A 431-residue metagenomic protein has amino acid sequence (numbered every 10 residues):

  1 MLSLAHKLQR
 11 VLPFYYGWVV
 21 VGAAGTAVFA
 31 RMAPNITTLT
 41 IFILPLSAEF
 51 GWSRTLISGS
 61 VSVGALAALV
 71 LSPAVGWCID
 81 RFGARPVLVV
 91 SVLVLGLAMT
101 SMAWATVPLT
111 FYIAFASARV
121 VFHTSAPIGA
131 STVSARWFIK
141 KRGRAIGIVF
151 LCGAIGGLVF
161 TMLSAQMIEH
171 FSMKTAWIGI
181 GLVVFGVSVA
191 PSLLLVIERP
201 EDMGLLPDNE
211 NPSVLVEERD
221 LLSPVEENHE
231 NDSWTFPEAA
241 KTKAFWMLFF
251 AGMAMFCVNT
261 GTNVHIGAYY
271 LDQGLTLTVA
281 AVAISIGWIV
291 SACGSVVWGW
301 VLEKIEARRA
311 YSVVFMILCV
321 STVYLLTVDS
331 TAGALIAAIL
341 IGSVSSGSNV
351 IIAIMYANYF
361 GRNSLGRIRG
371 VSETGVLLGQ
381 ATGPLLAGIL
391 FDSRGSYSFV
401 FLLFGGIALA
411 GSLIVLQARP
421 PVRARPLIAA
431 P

Functional and structural regions predicted by a protein language model:
Y16-P45, F50-R54, V75, T161 (+1 more regions): Extracytoplasmic
F29, A98, L109-S125, M253 (+1 more regions): Hydrophobic core of transmembrane alpha-helices in multi-pass small-molecule transporters, especially MFS/SLC-type
N35-I43, P237-S295: Extracytoplasmic gate region of multi-pass secondary transporters
L46, S125-F138, G347-F360: Intracellular juxtamembrane helix-capping segments at the cytosolic ends of symmetry-related transmembrane helices
S62-G76, S285-W298: Central cavity-lining transmembrane alpha-helices of secondary-active solute carriers, predominantly the Major
V70-P108, R308: Conserved MFS/SLC helix-loop-helix module at the cytosolic interface between two early adjacent transmembrane helices
G153-D202: Helix-loop-helix hairpin linking two adjacent transmembrane segments in secondary transporters
N259, S285-M355: C-terminal transmembrane helical hairpin of 12-TM major facilitator-type secondary transporters
